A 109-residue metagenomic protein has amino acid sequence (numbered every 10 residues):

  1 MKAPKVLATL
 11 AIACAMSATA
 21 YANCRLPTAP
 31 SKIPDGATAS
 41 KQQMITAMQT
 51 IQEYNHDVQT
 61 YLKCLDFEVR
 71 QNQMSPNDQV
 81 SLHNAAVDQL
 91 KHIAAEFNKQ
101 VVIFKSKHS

Functional and structural regions predicted by a protein language model:
M1, Y21-N23: Absolute protein N-terminus
M1-A8: Bacterial N-terminal signal peptides that target proteins for export
T9-L10, A20: Cleavable N-terminal signal peptides
A15-T19: N-terminal signal peptide c-region/cleavage motif recognized by signal peptidases
N23-T38: Short N-terminal segments immediately surrounding and downstream of signal-peptide cleavage
P34-S109: Surface-exposed, polar/charged faces of alpha-helical domains in mature secreted/periplasmic/lumenal proteins
